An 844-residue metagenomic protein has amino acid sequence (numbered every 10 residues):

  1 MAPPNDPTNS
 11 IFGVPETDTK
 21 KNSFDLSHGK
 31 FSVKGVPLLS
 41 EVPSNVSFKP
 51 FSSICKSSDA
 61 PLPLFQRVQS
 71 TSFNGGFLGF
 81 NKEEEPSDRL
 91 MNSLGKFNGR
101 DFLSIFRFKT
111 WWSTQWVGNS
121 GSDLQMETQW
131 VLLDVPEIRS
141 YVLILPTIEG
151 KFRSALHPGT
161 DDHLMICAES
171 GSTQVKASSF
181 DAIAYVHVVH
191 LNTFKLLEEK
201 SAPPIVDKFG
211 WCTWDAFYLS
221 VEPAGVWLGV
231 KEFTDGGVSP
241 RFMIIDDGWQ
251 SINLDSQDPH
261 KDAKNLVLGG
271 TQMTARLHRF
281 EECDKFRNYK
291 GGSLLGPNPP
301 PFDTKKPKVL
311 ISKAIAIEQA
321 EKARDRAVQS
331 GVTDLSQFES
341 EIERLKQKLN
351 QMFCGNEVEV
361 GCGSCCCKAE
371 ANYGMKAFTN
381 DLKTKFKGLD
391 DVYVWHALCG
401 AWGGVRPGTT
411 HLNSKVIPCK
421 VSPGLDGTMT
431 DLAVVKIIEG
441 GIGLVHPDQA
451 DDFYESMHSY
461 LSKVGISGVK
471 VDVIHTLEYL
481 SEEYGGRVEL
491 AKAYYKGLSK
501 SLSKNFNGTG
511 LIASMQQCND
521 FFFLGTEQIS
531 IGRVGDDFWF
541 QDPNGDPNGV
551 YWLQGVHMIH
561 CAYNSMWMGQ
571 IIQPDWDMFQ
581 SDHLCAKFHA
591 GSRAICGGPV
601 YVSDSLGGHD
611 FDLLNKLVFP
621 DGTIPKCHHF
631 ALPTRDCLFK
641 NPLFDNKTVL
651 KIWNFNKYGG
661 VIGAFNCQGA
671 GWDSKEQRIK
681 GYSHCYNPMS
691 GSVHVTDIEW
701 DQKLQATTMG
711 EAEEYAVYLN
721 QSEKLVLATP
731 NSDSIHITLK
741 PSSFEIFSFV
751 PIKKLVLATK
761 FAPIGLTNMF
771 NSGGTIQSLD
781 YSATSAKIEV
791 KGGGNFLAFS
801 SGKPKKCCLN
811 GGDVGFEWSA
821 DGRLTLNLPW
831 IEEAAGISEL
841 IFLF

Functional and structural regions predicted by a protein language model:
A2-E127, T147-A155, L164, C637 (+5 more regions): Non-catalytic C-terminal accessory domains or segments of carbohydrate-active enzymes
A2-M243, D247-T304, D325, K348-N350 (+1 more regions): Carbohydrate-recognition beta-sandwich/jelly-roll modules in extracellular/periplasmic carbohydrate-active proteins
G118, F194-E198, F217, L228-E232 (+6 more regions): Eukaryotic intrinsically disordered and solvent-exposed regulatory patches
P204-V488: Aromatic-lined carbohydrate-binding/catalytic grooves of carbohydrate-active enzymes
F217-V221, Q250-L254, C399-V405, T476-L480 (+9 more regions): Flexible loop/turn segments at secondary-structure boundaries
Y373-T384, A493-N507: Substrate-engagement module of ASCE P-loop NTPases
V405-S459, K496-L613, C627-V649, N654-N656: Glycan-recognition surfaces
Y563-S565, I571-D582, R593-C596, Y601 (+1 more regions): Catalytic core of carbohydrate-active enzymes
